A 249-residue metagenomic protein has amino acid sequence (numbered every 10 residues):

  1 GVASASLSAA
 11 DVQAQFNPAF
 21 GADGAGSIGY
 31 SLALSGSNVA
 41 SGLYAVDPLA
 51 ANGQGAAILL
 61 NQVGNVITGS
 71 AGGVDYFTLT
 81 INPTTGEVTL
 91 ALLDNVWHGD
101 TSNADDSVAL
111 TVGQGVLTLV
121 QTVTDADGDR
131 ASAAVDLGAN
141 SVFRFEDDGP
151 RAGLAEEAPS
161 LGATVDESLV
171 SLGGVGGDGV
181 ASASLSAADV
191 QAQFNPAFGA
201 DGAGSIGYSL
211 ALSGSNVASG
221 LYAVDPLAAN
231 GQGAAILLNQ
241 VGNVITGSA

Functional and structural regions predicted by a protein language model:
G1-A249: Acidic/polar, solvent-exposed loop/turn segments
